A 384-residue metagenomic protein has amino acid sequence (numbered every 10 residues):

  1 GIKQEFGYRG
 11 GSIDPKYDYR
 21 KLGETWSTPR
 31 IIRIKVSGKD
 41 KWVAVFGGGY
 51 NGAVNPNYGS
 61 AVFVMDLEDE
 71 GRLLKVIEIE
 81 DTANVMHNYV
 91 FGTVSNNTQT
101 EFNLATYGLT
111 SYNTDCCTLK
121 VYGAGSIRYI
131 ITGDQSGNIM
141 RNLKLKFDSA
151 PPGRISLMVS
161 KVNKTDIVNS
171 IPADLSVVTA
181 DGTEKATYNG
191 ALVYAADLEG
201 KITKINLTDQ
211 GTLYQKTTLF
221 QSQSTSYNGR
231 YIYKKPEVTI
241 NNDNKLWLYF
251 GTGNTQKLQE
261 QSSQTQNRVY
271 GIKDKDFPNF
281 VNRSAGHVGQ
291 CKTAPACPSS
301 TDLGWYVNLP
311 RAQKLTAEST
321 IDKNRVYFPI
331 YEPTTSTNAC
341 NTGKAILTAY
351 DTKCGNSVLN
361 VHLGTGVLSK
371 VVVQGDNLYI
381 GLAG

Functional and structural regions predicted by a protein language model:
G1-T98, A105, S111-T114, K120-R128 (+1 more regions): Beta-propeller fold recognition
